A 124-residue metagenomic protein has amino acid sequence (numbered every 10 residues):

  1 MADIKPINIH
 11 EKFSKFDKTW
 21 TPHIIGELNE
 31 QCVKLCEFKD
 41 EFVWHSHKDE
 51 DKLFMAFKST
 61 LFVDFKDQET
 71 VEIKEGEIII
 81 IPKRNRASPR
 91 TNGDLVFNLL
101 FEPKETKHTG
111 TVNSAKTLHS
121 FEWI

Functional and structural regions predicted by a protein language model:
M1-K34, S114-I124: A short, N-terminal "cap"/entry segment at the start of jelly-roll beta-barrel domains of the cupin/DSBH fold
T19-W20, H47, I81-K83: Residues that act as N-cap/strand-start positions at coil-to-secondary-structure junctions
I24-I25, C36, V43-K48, D64-F65 (+2 more regions): Short histidine-centered beta-strand/loop micro-motifs that create catalytic or ligand/metal-coordination sites
N29, F57-K58, K74-E75: A cytosolic small-molecule/anion-sensing beta-strand core signal
Q31-C32, D40, L61, E69 (+1 more regions): Short acidic/polar mixed-charge low-complexity motifs
E37-F38, H47-D64, F101: Short, conserved beta-strand element in jelly-roll/cupin
D67-R84: Short acidic-glycine-tyrosine-enriched beta hairpin
K83-S114: Ligand-binding loop in jelly-roll beta-barrel domains
